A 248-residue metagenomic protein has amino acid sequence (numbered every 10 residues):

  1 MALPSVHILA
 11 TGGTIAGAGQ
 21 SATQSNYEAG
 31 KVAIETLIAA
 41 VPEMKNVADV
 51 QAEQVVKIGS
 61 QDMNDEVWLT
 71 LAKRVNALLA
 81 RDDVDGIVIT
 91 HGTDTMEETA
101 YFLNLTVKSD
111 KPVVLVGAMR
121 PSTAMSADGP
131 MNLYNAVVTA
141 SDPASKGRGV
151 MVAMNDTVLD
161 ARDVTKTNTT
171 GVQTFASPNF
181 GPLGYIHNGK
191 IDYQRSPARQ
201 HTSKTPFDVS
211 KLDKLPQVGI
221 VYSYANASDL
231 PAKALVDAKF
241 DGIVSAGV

Functional and structural regions predicted by a protein language model:
M1-A77: ATP/NTP phosphate-donor binding region
A2-G13, A33, L37-M44, D160-S245: Accessory alpha-helical/coil subdomains and C-terminal extensions that flank or cap enzyme catalytic cores
L9-T11, I89-H91, V114-G117, G149-N155 (+2 more regions): Short beta-strand segments
G13-A16, H91-E97, T157-L159: Gly/Ser/Thr-rich loops at beta-strand to alpha-helix junctions that form or flank small-molecule/cofactor-binding
G17-A18, D94-A100, G129-L133: Short glycine/serine/threonine-rich phosphate/pyrophosphate-binding segments that cradle anionic phosphate groups
R81-M96, A238-V248: Short acidic, glycine-rich surface-loop motifs adjacent to enzyme active sites
I89-K111: Short Gly/Thr/Asp-enriched flexible loops that form oxyanion-binding sites at enzyme active sites
L115-N188: Internal gly/pro-rich beta-alpha loop/helix module that stabilizes soluble enzyme cofactors or their anionic handles
